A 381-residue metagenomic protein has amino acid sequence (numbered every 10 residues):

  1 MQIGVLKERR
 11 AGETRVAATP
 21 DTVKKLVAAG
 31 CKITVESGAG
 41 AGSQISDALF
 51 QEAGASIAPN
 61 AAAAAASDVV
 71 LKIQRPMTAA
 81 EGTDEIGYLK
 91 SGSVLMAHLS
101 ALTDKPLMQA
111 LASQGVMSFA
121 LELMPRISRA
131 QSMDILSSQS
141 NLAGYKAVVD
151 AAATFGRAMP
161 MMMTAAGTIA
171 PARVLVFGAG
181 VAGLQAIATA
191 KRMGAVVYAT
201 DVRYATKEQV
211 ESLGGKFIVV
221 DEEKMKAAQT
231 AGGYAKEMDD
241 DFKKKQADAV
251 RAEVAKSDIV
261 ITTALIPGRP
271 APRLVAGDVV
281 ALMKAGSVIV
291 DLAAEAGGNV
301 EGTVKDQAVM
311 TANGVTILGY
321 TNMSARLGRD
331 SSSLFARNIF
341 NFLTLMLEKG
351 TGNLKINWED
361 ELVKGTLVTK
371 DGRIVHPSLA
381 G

Functional and structural regions predicted by a protein language model:
Q2, E8, P76-R173: Glycine/serine-rich phosphate-binding loop and adjoining beta1-alpha1 elements at the start of nucleotide-handling
Q2-A110, Q114: An N-terminal-biased, well-structured beta-alpha scaffold segment characteristic of Rossmann-like dinucleotide-binding
L6-Q44, A158-K256: Glycine-rich phosphate/diphosphate-binding loop of Rossmann-like nucleotide-binding domains
G54-D68, P76, A228-V260, A264-A281 (+3 more regions): A structured beta-alpha segment of the ubiquitous adenosine-cofactor-binding alpha/beta core
A79, V181-T189, T200, A205-E208 (+3 more regions): Short glycine/serine/threonine-rich phosphate/pyrophosphate-binding segments that cradle anionic phosphate groups
A101-S128, R269-M323: Rossmann-fold NAD(P)-binding glycine/threonine-rich loop
E122-M124, S128-A165, A294, V300-G381: Adenosine-phosphate binding glycine-rich loop
